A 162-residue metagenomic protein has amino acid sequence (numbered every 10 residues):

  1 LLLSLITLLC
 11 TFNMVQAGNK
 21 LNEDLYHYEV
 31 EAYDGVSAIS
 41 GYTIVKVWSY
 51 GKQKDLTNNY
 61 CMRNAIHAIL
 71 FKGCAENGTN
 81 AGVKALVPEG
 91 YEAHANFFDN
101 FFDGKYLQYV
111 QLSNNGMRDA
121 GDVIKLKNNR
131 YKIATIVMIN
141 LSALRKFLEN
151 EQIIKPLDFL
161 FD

Functional and structural regions predicted by a protein language model:
L1-K20: Bacterial Sec-dependent N-terminal signal peptides
A17-D162: Domain-level marker for long, solvent-exposed, non-transmembrane regions
